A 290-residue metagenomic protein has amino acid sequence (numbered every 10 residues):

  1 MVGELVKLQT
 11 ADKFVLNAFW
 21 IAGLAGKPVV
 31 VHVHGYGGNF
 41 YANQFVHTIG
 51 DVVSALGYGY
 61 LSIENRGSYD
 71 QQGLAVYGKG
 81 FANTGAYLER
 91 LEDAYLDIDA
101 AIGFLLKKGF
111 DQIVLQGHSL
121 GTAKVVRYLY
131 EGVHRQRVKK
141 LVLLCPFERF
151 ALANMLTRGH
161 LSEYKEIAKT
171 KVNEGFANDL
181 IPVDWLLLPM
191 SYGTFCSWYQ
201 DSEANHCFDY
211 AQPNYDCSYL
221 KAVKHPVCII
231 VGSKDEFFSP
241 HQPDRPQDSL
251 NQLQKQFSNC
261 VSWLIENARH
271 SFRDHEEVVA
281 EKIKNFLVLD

Functional and structural regions predicted by a protein language model:
M1-A25: N-terminal cap/lid segment of alpha/beta-hydrolase-fold proteins
L24-A75: Short, surface-exposed "cap/lid" segments of acyl-processing enzymes
G67-E89: Cap/lid segment of the alpha/beta-hydrolase catalytic domain
A82-K107: Alpha/beta-hydrolase active-site loop
G103-K171, D201: Primarily recognizes the serine-hydrolase "nucleophile elbow" in alpha/beta-hydrolase and SGNH/GDSL folds
V223, I229-V231, D235: Short beta-strand/loop motif that positions the catalytic acidic residue of the alpha/beta-hydrolase fold
E236-D248: Conserved alpha/beta-hydrolase "acid-adjacent" motif
L264-V278: Catalytic histidine-centered segment of alpha/beta-hydrolase-like enzymes
